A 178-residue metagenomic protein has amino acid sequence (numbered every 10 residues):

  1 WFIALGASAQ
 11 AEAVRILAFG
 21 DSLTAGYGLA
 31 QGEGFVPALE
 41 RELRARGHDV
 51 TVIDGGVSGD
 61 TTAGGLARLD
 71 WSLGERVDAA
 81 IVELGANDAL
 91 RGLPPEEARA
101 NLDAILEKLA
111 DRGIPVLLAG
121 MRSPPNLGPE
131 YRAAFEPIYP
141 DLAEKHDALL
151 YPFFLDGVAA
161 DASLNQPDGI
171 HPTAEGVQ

Functional and structural regions predicted by a protein language model:
W1-G6: Bacterial N-terminal signal peptides
Q10-S58, L66-R76: Serine-esterase "nucleophile elbow" of acetyl-processing enzymes
A38, A45-H48, G64-Q178: Alpha-helical cap/lid subdomain in secreted, periplasmic, or secretory-pathway luminal O-acyl-processing enzymes
